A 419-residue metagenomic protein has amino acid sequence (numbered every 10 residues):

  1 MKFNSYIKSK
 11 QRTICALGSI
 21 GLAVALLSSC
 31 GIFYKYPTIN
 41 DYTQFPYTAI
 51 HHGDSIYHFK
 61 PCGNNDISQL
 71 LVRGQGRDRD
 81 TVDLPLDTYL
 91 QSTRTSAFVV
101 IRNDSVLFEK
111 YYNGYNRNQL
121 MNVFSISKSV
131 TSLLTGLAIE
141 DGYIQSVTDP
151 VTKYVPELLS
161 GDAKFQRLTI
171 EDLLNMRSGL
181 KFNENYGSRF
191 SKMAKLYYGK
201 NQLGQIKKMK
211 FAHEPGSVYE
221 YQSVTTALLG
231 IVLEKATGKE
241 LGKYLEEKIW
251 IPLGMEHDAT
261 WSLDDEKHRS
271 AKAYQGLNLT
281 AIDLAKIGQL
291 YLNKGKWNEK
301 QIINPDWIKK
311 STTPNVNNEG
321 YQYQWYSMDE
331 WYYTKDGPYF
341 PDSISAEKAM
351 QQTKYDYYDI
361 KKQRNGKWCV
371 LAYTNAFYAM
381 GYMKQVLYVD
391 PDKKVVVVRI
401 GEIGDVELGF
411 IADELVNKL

Functional and structural regions predicted by a protein language model:
K2-Y115, E140-I144, K200, K367-W368 (+1 more regions): N-terminal leader/targeting segments and the immediately adjacent pre-domain N-terminus
S92-T95, Q119, Y382-M383: Short, small/polar residue-rich loop motifs at catalytic or cofactor-binding pockets
D104, N122-V147, L173, L229-L233 (+1 more regions): Active-site SXXK
F108, L229, K393-G401: Short, well-ordered beta-strand elements
D141-L180, K208, T237-Y274, L279: Active-site helix/loop module of the DD-peptidase/beta-lactamase fold, centered on the serine-lysine SxxK catalytic
N183-D264, Y274: A small/polar active-site loop signature that marks catalytic segments
K243, T260-P391, G404-V406: Penicillin-binding protein/beta-lactamase superfamily catalytic region
E407-L419: Short, gly/Ser/Thr-rich active-site loops of penicillin-recognizing serine hydrolases
